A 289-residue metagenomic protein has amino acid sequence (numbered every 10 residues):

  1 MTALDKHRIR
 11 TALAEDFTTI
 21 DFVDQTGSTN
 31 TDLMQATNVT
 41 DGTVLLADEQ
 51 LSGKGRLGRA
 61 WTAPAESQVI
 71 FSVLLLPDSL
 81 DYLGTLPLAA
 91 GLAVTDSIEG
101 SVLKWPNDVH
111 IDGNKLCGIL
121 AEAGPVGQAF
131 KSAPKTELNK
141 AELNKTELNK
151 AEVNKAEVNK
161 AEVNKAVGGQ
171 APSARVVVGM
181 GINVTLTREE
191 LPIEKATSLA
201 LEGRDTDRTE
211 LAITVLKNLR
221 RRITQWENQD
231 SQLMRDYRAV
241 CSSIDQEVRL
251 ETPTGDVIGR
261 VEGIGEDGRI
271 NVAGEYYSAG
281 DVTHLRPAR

Functional and structural regions predicted by a protein language model:
M1-S97, K115-E152, A156-A171: N-terminal lobe of the biotin/lipoate ligase/transferase fold
D24, L103-W105: Short loop/edge segments at beta-strand edges and connector loops that shape dinucleotide/nucleotide cofactor-binding
S52, D78, V184-T187, R269 (+1 more regions): Short, acidic Gly/Pro/Ser/Thr-rich loop/turn segments
I111-D112: Catalytic core of nucleotidyl cyclases, primarily class III adenylyl/guanylyl cyclases
S173-L201: Short, acidic (Asp/Glu-rich) active-site segment that either coordinates a divalent metal cofactor
E202-D256: Conserved, helical-rich catalytic subdomain that frames metal- and/or nucleotide-binding sites in enzyme alpha/beta
I244-R289: Conserved RNA-binding domains used in RNP assembly and mRNA/RNA metabolism
